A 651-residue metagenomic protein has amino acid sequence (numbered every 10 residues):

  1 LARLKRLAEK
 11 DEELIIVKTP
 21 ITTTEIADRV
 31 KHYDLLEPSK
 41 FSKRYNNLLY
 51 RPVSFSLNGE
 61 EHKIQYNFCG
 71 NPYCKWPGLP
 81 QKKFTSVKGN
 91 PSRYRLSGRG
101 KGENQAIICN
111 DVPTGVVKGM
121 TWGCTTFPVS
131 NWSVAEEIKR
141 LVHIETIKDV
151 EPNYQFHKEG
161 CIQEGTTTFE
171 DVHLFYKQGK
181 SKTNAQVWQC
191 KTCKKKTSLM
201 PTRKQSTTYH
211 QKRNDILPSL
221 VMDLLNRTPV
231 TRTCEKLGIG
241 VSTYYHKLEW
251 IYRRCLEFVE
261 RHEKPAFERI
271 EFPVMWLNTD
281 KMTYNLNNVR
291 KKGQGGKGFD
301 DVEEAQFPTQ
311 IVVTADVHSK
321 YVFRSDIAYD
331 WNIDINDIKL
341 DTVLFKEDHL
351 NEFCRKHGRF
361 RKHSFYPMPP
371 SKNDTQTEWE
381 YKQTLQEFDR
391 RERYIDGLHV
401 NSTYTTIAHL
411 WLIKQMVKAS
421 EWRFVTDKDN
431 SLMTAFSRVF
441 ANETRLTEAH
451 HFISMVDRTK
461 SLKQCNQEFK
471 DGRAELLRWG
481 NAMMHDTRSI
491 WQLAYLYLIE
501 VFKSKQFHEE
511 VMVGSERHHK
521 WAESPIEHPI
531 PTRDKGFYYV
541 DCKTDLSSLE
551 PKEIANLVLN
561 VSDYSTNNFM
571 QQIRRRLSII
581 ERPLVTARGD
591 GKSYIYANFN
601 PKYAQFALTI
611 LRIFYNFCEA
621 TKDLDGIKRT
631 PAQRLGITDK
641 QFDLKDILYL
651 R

Functional and structural regions predicted by a protein language model:
L1-L7, L79, Q105-V150, G160-F169 (+2 more regions): Short, positively charged, Gly/Tyr-enriched micro-motifs that form contact patches at catalytic or ligand/partner
L1-Q155: N-terminal alpha-helical interaction blocks
H246, W250, R254-A419: RNase H-like nuclease fold core
R361-R391, A435, W479-I554, S565-N568 (+2 more regions): Long, low-complexity, polar/charged, intrinsically disordered or flexibly structured peripheral segments
L410-A435: Acidic/histidine-rich, metal-coordinating catalytic segments
D427-D486: Conserved beta-strand -> loop -> alpha-helix junction used to position metal-binding or nucleic-acid-contacting
H508-T532, V540-D541, L559, F569-Q572 (+3 more regions): C-terminal domain-tail junction helix/linker
V561-G591: Short amphipathic alpha-helical "interface-anchor" segments enriched in bulky aromatics
